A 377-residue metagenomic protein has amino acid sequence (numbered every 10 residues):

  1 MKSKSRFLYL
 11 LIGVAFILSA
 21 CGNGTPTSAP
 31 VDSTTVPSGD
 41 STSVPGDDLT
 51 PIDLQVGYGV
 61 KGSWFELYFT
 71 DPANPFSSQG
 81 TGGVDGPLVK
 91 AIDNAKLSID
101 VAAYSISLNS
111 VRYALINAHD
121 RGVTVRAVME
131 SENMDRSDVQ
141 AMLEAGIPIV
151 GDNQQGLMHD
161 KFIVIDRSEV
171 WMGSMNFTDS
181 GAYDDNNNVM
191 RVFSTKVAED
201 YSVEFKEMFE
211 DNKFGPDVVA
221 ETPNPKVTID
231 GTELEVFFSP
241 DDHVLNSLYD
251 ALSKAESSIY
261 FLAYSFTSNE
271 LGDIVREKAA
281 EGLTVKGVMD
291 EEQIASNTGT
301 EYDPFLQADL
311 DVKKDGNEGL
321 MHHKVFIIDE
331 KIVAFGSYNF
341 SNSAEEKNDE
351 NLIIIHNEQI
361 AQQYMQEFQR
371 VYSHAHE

Functional and structural regions predicted by a protein language model:
M1-Y9: Bacterial N-terminal signal peptides that target proteins for export
I12-A15: Processing junctions and N-termini across compartments
C21-V150, G156-L157, V164-E377: Charged, low-complexity intrinsically disordered terminal segments
